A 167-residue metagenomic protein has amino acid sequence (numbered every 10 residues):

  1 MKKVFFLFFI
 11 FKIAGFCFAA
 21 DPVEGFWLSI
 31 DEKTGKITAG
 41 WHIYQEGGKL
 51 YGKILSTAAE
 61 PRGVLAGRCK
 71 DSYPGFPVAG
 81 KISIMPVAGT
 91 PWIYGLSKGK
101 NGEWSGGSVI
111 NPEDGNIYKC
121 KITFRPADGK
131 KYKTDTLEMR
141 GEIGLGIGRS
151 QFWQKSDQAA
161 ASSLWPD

Functional and structural regions predicted by a protein language model:
V4-I13, C17: Sec-dependent N-terminal signal peptides
C17-F26: N-terminal helix-cap/turn-to-beta initiation motif at the start of protein domains
S29-D31, K36-C120, P166: Central antiparallel beta-sheet cores of small beta-barrel/beta-sandwich binding domains
E32-T34, P112, A127-G129, E142-L145: Short polar/acidic secondary-structure junctions
K133-E142: Low-complexity, intrinsically disordered Gly/Pro/Thr-rich segments
G141-D167: Edge beta-strand at a domain terminus
